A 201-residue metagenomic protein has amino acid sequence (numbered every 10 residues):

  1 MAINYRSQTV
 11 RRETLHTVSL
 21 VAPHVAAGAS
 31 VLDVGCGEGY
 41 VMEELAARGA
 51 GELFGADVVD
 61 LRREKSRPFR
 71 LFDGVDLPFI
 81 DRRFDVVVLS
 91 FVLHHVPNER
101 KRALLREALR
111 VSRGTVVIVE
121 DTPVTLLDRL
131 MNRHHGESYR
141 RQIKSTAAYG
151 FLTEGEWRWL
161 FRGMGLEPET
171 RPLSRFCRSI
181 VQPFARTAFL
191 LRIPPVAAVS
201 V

Functional and structural regions predicted by a protein language model:
M1-L20: Class I SAM-dependent methyltransferase Rossmann-like catalytic core, especially the SAM/SAH-binding loop
A29-G37: Conserved class I S-adenosyl-L-methionine
E38-D76: Class I SAM-dependent methyltransferase SAM/SAH-binding core
V88: A conserved beta-strand element that flanks and buttresses the S-adenosyl-L-methionine
V92: Hydrophobic adenine-recognition pocket in adenosine-nucleotide-binding enzymes
R102-V116: A short glycine-rich, Lys/Arg-flanked "PGG" loop and its adjoining helix->strand segment in the class I
V119-S179: C-terminal alpha-helical "lid/dimerization" subdomain adjacent to the S-adenosyl-L-methionine
C177-V201: Core SAM-dependent methyltransferase catalytic element
